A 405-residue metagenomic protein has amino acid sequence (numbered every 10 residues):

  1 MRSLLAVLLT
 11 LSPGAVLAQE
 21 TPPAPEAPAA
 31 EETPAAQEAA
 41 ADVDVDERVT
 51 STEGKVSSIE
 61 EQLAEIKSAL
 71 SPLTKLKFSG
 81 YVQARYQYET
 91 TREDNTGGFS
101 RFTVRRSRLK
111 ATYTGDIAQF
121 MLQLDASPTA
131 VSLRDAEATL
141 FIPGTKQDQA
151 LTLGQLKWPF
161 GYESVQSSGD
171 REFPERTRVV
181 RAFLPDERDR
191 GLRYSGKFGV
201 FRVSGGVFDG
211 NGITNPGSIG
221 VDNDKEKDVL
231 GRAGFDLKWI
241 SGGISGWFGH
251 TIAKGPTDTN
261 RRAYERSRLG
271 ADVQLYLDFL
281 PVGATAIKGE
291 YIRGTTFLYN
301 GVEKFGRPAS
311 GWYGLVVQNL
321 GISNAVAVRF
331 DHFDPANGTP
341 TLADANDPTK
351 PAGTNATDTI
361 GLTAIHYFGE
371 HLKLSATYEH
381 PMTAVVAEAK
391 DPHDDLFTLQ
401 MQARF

Functional and structural regions predicted by a protein language model:
M1-A18: Sec-dependent N-terminal signal peptides
L17-Q83, Y88-R92, F405: N-terminal periplasmic/intermembrane-space "pro-region" immediately following the signal or transit peptide
I66, R178-R181, T259-R261, K350: Short, P/G- and charge-enriched loop/turn segments at secondary-structure junctions
K67-I213, K225-I244, L275-D278, S310 (+1 more regions): Outer membrane beta-barrel
N95-T96, E137-L140, Q155, S164-Q166 (+1 more regions): Outer-membrane beta-barrel pore domains
F183, D222, V302-F305: Glycine- and other small-residue-rich loops at beta-strand/loop junctions that grip anionic moieties
G206-K225, G249-T259: Active-site-proximal beta-alpha loop/turn segments in soluble metabolic enzymes
V221-K225, R232, R261-R268: Short, contiguous, pocket-lining structural segments that sit at or immediately flank catalytic/ligand-binding sites
